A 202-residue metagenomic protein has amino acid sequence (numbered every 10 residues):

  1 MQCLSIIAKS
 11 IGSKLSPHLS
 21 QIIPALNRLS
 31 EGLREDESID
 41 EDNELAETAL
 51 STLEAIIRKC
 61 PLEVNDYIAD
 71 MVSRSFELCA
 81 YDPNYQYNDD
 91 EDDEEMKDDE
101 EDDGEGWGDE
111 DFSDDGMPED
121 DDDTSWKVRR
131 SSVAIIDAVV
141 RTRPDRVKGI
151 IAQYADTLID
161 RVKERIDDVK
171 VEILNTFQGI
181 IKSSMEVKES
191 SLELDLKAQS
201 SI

Functional and structural regions predicted by a protein language model:
M1-I202: Karyopherin-beta/Importin-beta family HEAT-repeat alpha-solenoid scaffold
